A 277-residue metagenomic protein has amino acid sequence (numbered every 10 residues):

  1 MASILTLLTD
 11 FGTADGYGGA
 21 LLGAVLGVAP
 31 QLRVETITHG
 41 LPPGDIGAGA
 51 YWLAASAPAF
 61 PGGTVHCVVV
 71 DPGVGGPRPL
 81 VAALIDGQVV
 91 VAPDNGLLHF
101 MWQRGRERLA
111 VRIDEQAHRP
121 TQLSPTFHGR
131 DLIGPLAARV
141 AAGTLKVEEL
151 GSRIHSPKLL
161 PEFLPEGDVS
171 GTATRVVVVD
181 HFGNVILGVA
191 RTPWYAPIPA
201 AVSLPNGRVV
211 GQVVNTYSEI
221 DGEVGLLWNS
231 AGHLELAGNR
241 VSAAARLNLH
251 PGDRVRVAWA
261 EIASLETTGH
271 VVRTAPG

Functional and structural regions predicted by a protein language model:
M1-T9, D15-V70: Alpha/propeptide regions of enzymes that mature by internal proteolysis
I4, V28-V34, A48, F60-V70 (+1 more regions): Active-site histidine-anchored catalytic micro-motif
F11-A14, G73-G75, F182-N184, A243: Short acidic, Gly/Ser-rich segments with clustered Asp/Glu that frequently serve as metal-coordination loops in enzyme
G16, A20, A29, G44 (+5 more regions): Conserved active-site and cofactor/substrate-binding residues in soluble primary-metabolism enzymes
V69, L84, S203-P205, W228 (+1 more regions): Residue-level recognition of conserved beta-strand edge/terminus positions
R106, P120-V189, P193-A196: Anionic-ligand-binding alpha/beta catalytic cores of soluble enzymes and soluble regulatory domains that recognize
L187-G232: A C-terminal functional module that forms or caps the active site or interfaces directly with catalytic machinery
V214-G277: ATP/nucleoside-binding phosphotransfer catalytic cores, i.e., glycine-rich phosphate-binding loops
